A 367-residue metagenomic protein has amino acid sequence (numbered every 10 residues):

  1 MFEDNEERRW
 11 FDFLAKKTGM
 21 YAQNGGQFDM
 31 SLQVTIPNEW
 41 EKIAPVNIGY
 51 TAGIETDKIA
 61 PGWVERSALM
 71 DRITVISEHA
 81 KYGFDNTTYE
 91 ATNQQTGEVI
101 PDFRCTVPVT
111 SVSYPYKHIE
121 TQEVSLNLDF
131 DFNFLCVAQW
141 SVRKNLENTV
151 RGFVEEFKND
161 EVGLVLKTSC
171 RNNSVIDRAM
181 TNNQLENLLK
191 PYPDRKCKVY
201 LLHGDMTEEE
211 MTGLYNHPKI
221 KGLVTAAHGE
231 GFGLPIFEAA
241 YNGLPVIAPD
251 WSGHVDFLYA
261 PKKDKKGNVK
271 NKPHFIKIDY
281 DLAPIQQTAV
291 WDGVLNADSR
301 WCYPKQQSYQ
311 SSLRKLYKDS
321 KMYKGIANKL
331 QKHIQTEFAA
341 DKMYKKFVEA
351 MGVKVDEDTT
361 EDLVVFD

Functional and structural regions predicted by a protein language model:
F2-N86: Extended catalytic core of nucleotide-activated donor transferases of GT-like folds
R72-T121: Donor nucleotide-sugar binding/catalytic pocket of nucleotide-sugar-dependent glycosyltransferases
L126-K144, V150-F153, L164-L166: Conserved donor-binding/catalytic core segment of Leloir-type glycosyltransferases
I176-L214, K221, K270: Nucleotide-activated donor-binding/catalytic signature segment of Leloir-type glycosyltransferases, i.e., the conserved
H228: Aromatic "clamp/platform" in nucleotide-sugar-dependent glycosyltransferases that forms part of the donor/acceptor
P245-A248, L258-Y259, K265-N271, I276-K277: Short hydrophobic beta-strand element within catalytic cores of glycosyltransferases and related nucleotide-activated
S308, M322-T336: A short, well-ordered alpha-helix in the C-terminal region of glycosyltransferases
D319, A340-D367: C-terminal alpha-helical cap of glycosyltransferases
